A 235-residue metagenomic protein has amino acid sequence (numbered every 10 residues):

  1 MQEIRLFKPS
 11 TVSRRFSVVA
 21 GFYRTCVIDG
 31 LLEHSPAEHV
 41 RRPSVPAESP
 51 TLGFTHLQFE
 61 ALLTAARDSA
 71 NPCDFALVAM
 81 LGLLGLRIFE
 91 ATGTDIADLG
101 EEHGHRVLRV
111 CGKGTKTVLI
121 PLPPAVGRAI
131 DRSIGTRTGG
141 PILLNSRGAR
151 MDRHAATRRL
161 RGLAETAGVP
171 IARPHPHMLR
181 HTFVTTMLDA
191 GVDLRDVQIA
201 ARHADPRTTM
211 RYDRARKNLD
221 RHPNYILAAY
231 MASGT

Functional and structural regions predicted by a protein language model:
M1-S49, A65: N-terminal core-binding DNA-recognition domain of tyrosine recombinases/integrases
L32, A47, F59-I88, G114-K116: Basic, Lys/Arg- and aromatic-enriched nucleic-acid-binding interface segment
L32-L63, R109-C111, S146-A149: Flexible interdomain linker/hinge and immediately adjacent N-terminus of the catalytic tyrosine-recombinase domain
L84, F89, G93-R132, R207: Conserved tyrosine-mediated DNA breakage-rejoining catalytic core shared by Y-recombinases
L99-E101, R173, V192-D213, N218: Short, polar N-cap/turn motifs at the start of nucleic acid-interacting alpha helices
G112-D131, G140-G162: C-terminal catalytic core of Y-nucleophile DNA break-rejoin enzymes
I120, R158-I199: Short, basic (Lys/Arg/His-rich) helix/loop patches that form interaction surfaces in the mid-to-C-terminal regions
A228-T235: C-terminal secondary-structure termini that scaffold catalytic or DNA-interacting sites
